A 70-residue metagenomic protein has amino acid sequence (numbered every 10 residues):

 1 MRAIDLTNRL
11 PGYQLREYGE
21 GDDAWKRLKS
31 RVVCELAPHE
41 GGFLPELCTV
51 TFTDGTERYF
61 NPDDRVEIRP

Functional and structural regions predicted by a protein language model:
M1-G21: Mixed-charge, Lys/Arg-rich low-complexity intrinsically disordered regions
L6, C34-L36, E40-G41, V50: Short, exposed beta-strand/loop patches in secreted or surface proteins that constitute
N8-P11, G42-E46, N61-P62: A short, compositionally biased
G12, K29-R31, P62-R65: Glycine-centered loop/turn motifs
G19, H39, F52-D54: Acidic surface patches and DE-rich sequence motifs
A24-P38: Short beta-strand-centered aromatic/proline hotspots
L47-P70: Intrinsically disordered, low-complexity, charged/polar segments
